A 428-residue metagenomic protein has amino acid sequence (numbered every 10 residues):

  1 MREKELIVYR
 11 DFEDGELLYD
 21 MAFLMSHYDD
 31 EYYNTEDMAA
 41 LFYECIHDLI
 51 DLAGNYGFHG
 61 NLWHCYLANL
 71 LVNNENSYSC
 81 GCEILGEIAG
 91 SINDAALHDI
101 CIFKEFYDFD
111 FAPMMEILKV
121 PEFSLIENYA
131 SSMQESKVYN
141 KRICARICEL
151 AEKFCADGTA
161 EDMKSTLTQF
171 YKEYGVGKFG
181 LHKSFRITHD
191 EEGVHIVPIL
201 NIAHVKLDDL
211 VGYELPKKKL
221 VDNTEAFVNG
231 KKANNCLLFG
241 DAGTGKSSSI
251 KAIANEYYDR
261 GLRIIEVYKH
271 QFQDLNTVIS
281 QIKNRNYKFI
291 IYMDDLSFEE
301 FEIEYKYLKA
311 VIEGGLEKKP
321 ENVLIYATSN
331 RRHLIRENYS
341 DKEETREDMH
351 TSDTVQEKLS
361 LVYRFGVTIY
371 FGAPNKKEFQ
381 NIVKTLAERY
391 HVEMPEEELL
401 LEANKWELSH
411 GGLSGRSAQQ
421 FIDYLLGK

Functional and structural regions predicted by a protein language model:
M1-D209: AAA+ P-loop ATPase mechanoenzymes
I199-E225: N-terminal pre-Walker A segment at the start of P-loop NTPase domains
N235-I265, T277-N284: Walker A/P-loop
R263-I265, N276-P320: Conserved nucleotide-sensing/catalytic segment adjacent to the nucleotide-binding pocket in NTP-handling enzymes
Q271-Q273, L296-E299, I325, S329-I335 (+1 more regions): Conserved nucleotide-binding/hydrolysis micro-motifs of P-loop NTPases
E299-M349, D353: Conserved catalytic/switch belt of AAA+ P-loop NTPases
R346-L359, G366-Q380: Conserved AAA+ ATPase "SRH/arginine-finger" region at the nucleotide-binding site
T368, G372-K428: C-terminal alpha-helical "lid" subdomain
